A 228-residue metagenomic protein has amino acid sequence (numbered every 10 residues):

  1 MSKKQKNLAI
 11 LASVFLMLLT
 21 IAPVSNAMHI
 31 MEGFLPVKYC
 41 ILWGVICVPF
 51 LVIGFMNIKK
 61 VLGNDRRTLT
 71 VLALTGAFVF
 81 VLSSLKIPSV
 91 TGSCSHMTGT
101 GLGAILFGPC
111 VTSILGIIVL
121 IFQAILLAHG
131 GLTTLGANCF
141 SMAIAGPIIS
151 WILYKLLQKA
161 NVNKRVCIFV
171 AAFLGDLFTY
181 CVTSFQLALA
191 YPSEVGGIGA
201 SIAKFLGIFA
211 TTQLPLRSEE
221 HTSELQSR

Functional and structural regions predicted by a protein language model:
M1-N26: N-terminal secretory/membrane targeting signals
A22-A27, S184-G196: Membrane-helix interface motif
S25-L102: Hydrophobic transmembrane alpha-helices
S83-P147: Alpha-helical membrane segments and adjacent membrane-interface helices in multi-pass membrane proteins
L106, A203-P215: Short aromatic-rich membrane-water interface segments that cap or initiate transmembrane helices in multi-pass membrane
S141-L187: Short helix-perturbing small/polar motifs within transmembrane alpha-helices
F173, L177, C181, A210-E219: Hydrophobic transmembrane alpha-helical segments of multi-pass transport and channel proteins
H221-S227: Conserved small/polar residues in nucleotide/adenosyl-binding loops
